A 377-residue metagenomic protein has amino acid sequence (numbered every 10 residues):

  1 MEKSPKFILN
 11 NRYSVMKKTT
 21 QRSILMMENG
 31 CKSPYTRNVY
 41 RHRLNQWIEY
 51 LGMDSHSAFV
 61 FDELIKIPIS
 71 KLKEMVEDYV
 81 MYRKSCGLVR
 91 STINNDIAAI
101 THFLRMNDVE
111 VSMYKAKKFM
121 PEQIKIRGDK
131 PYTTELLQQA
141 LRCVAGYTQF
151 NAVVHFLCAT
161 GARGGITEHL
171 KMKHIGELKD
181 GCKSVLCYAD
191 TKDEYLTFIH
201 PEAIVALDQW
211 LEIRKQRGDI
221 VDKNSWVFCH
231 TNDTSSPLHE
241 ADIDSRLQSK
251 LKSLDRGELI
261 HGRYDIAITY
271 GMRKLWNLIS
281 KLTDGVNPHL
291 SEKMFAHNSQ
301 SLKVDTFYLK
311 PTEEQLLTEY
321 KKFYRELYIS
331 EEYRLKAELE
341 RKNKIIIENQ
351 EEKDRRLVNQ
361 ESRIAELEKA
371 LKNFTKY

Functional and structural regions predicted by a protein language model:
G30-V109, I199, R246: Non-catalytic DNA-binding core/recognition domains of DNA-processing enzymes
V109-Q139, Y188, K192, T231-S236: Flexible interdomain linker/hinge and immediately adjacent N-terminus of the catalytic tyrosine-recombinase domain
P131, T191, F295-I347: Catalytic-site neighborhood detector that most strongly recognizes the C-terminal catalytic loop/helix of tyrosine
T134-G164, R273: Basic, Lys/Arg- and aromatic-enriched nucleic-acid-binding interface segment
L157-G181, P288-K293: Short, charged phosphate-coordinating catalytic segments
H169-D208: Conserved tyrosine-mediated DNA breakage-rejoining catalytic core shared by Y-recombinases
P201-R263: Active-site/catalytic core of tyrosine-dependent DNA strand-transfer enzymes
D244-K293, H297-S301: Short, basic (Lys/Arg/His-rich) helix/loop patches that form interaction surfaces in the mid-to-C-terminal regions
